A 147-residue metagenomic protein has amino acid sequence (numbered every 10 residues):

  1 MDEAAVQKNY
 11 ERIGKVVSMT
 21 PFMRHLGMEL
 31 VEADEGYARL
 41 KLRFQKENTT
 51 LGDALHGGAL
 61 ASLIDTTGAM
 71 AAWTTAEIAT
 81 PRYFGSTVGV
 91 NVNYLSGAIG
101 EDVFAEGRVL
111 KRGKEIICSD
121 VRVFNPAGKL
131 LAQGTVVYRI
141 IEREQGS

Functional and structural regions predicted by a protein language model:
M1-S147: Terminal targeting signals and extreme-terminal segments of soluble enzymes
